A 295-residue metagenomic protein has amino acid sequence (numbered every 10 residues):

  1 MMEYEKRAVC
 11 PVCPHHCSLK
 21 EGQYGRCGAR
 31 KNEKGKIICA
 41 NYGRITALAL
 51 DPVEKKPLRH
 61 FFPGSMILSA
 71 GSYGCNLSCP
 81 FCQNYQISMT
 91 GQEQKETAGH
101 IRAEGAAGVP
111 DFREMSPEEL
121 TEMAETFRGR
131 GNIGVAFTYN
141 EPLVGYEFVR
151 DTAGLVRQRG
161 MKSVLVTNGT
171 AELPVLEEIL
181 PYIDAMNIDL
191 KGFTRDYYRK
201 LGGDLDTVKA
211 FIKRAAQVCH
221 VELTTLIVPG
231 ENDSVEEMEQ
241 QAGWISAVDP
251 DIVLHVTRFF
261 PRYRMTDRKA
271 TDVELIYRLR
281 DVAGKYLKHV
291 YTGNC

Functional and structural regions predicted by a protein language model:
M1-E3, H16-A49, M238-C295: A broadly conserved sequence feature marking short terminus-proximal activation segments in nucleic acid-centric
M1-V12, F62-G74, Y291-C295: Immediate flanking context of iron-sulfur cluster ligation sites
A8-R30, Y73-Y85: Local cysteine-cluster metal-coordination motifs and their immediate loop/turn environment, predominantly Fe-S cluster
N32-A185: Conserved Radical SAM active-site core
C79, G91, L165, L223 (+2 more regions): A generic structural-conservation signal
F112-T271, L279: Conserved AdoMet/S-adenosylmethionine-binding subsite of the radical SAM
